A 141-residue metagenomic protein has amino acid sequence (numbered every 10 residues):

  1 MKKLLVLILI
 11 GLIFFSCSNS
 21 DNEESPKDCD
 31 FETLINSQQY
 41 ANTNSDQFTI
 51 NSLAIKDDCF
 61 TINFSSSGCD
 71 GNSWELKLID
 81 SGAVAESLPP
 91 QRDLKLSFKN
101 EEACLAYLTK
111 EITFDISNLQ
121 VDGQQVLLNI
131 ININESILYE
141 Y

Functional and structural regions predicted by a protein language model:
K2-L7: Sec-dependent signal peptide recognition, specifically the positively charged N-region followed immediately by
I13-S16: C-terminal motif of bacterial Sec signal peptides marking the signal peptidase cleavage site
S18, D28-D30, D70, A103-L105: Sequence contexts marking disulfide-bonded cysteines in secreted/extracellular proteins
N22-A54: Transition segment at domain starts
I55-E102: Mature extracytoplasmic domains of secretory-pathway proteins
D70, E140-Y141: Short, solvent-exposed mixed-charge patches
K95-V126: Short, solvent-exposed, Trp/other aromatic-anchored flexible loops in extracytoplasmic proteins
A103, V121-D122, I130-E140: Short acidic/polar inter-strand loop motif in beta-rich domains
